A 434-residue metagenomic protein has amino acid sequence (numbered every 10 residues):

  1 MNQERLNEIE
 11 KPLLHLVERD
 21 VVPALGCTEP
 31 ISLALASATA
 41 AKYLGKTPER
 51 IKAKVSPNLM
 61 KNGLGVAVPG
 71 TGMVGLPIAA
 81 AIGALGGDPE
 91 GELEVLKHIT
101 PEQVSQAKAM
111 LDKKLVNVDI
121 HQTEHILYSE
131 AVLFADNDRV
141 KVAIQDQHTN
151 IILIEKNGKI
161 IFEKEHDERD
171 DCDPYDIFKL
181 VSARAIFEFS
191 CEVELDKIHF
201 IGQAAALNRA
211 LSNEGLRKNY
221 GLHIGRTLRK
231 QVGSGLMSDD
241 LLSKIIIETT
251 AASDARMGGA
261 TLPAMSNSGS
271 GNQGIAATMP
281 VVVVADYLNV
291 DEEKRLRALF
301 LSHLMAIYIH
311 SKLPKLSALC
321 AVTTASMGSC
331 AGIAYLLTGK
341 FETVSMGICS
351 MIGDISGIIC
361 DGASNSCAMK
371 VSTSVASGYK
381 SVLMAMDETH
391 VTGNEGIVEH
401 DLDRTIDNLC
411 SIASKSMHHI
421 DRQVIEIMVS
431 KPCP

Functional and structural regions predicted by a protein language model:
N2-L14, G45-L59, D240-G259, D291-I309 (+1 more regions): Acidic-glycine-rich active-site phosphate/pyrophosphate-binding loop
E4, L25-T28, N58-N62, Q145-T149 (+8 more regions): A structural signal for small-residue-enriched, beta-sheet-centric alpha/beta enzyme cores and oligomeric scaffold folds
R5-Y43: N-terminal signal-anchor module of multipass membrane proteins
P23-T39, L262-M279, C320-T324: Conserved phosphate/anionic-ligand binding catalytic regions in large, soluble enzymes, centered on
A34-E130: Early transmembrane hairpin of solute transport permeases
A41-Y43, V284-R297, L301, I307-T373 (+1 more regions): Hydrophobic alpha-helical bundle architecture
T47-I51, G91-L96, V118-D119, L195-I201 (+7 more regions): Flexible, glycine/charged-enriched surface loops at secondary-structure junctions
D112-G259, E426-P434: Signature of multi-pass transmembrane helix bundles
